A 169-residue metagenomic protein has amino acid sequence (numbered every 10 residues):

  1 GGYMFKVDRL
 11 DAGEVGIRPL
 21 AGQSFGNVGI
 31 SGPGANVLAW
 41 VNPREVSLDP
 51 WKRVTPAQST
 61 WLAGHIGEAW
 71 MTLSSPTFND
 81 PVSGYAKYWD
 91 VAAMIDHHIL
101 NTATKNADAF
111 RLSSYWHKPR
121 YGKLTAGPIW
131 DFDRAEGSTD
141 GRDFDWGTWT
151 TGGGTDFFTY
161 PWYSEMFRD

Functional and structural regions predicted by a protein language model:
G1-D169: Phosphate/dinucleotide-binding and metal-coordinating scaffold of catalytic cores in nucleotide-dependent enzymes
